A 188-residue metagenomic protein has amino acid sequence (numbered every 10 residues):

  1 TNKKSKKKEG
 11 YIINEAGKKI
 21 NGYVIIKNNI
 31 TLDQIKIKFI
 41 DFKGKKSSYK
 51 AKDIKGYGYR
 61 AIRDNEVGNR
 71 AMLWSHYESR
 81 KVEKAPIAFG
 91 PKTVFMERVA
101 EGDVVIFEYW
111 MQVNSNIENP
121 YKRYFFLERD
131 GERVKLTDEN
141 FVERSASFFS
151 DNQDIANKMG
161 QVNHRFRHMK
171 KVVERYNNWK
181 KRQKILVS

Functional and structural regions predicted by a protein language model:
T1-I20, F166, K170-V173, K181-S188: Sec-dependent signal peptide cleavage junction
K8, I13-A156: Aromatic-patch recognition
E97, F149-Q153, V173-Q183: Sec/Tat-exported extracytoplasmic proteins
Q161-H164: Short, exposed beta-strand-loop hairpins at the edges of beta-sheets in extracellular/periplasmic proteins
